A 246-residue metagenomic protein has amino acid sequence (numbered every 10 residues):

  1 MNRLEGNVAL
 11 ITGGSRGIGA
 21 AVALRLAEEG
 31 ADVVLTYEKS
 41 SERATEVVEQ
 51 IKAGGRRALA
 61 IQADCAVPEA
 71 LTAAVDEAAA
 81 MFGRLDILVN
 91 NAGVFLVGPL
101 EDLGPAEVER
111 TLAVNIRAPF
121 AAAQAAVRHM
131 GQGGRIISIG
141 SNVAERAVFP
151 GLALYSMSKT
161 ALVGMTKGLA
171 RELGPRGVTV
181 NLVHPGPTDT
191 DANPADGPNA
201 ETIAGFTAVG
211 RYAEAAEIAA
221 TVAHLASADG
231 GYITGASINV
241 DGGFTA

Functional and structural regions predicted by a protein language model:
S15-R16: Conserved glycine-rich cofactor-binding loop
P99-L100, E107-E109, I203: Substrate-binding pocket helix/loop in short-chain dehydrogenase/reductase
A123, S158, T166: Active-site helix of classical SDR
R128, R171-E172, G231: Alpha-helical segment proximal to the catalytic Tyr-Lys
R146, A223, T234-A246: Short C-terminal tail/terminal secondary-structure segment of NAD(P)H-dependent dehydrogenase/reductase domains
G174, T179, I233-G235: Short, small/polar-rich loop/turn modules that mediate ligand/substrate recognition or access, typified
T207-I218: A conserved structural motif in NAD(P)-dependent oxidoreductases
